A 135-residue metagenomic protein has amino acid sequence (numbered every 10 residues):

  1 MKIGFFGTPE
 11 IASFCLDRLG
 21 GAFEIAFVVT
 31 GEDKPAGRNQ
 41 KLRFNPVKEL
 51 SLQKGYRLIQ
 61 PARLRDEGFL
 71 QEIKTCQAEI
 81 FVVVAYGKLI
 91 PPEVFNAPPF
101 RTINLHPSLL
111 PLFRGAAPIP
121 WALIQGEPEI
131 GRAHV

Functional and structural regions predicted by a protein language model:
M1-V135: One-carbon transfer enzymes
